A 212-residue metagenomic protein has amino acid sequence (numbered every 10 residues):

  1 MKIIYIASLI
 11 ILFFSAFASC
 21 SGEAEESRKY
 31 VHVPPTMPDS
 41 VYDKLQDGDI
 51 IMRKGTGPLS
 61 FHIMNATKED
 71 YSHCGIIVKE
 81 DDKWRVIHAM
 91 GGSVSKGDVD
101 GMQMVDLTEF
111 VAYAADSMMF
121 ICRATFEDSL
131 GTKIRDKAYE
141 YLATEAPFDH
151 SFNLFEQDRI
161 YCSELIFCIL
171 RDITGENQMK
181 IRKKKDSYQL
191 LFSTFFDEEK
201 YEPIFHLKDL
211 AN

Functional and structural regions predicted by a protein language model:
M1-I6: Positively charged n-region of N-terminal signal peptides that target proteins for export
A16-S19: C-terminal motif of bacterial Sec signal peptides marking the signal peptidase cleavage site
S21-E23, H150-N212: Activation targets extended, charge/polar-rich intrinsically disordered C-terminal tails
S21-P34: Bacterial Sec signal peptide processing site at the extreme N-terminus
D39-K44, A66-K68: Short, surface-exposed secondary-structure edge patches
D47-G48: Loop/turn positions that initiate beta-strands
R53-F120, P147-I160: Glycine-rich catalytic cores of cysteine/serine-nucleophile enzymes that process amide/ester linkages in cell-envelope
L59-S60, D116-I181: Active-site nucleophile-His-acid catalytic modules used for acyl/amide transfer and hydrolysis across diverse enzymes
